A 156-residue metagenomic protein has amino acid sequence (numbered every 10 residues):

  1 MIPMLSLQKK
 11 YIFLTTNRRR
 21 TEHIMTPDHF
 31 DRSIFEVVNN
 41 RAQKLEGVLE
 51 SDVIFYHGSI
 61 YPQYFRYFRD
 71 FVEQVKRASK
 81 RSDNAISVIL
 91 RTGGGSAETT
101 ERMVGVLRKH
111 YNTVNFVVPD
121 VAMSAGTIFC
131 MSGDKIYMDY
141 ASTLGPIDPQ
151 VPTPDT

Functional and structural regions predicted by a protein language model:
M1-I128, S132-T156: Terminal-region recognition feature
